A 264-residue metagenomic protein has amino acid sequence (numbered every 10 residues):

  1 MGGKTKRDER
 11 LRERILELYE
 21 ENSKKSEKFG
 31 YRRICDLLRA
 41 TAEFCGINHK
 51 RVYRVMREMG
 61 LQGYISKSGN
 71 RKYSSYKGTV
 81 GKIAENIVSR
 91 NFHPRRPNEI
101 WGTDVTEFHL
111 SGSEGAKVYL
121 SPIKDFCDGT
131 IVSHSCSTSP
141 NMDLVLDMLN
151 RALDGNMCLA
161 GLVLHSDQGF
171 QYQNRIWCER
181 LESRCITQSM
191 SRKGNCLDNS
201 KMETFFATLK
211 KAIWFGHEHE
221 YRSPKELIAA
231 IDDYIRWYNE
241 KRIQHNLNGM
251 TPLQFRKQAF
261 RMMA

Functional and structural regions predicted by a protein language model:
M1-R96, N195, L253-F260: Basic, flexible linker segments flanking DNA-binding modules in nucleic acid-interacting mobile-element proteins
K6, S75, S166-Q168, N174-W177 (+3 more regions): RNase H-like two-metal-ion nuclease catalytic core shared by retroviral integrases and related mobile-element nucleases
I15, I34, V52, M56 (+12 more regions): Mobile genetic element proteins and their domesticated derivatives, centered on retroelements and DNA transposons
K24, E43-F44, H93, S111 (+3 more regions): Conserved, non-catalytic sequence blocks in retroelement Pol enzymes and Pol-derived host proteins
R90-V132, T138-P140: An active-site-proximal beta-strand-loop segment
E99, T130, D147-L153, S183: Retroviral integrase
A116, S135-M157, V163: Active-site beta-loop-alpha junctions of metal-dependent nucleic acid enzymes, especially the RNase H-like/DDE
E182-I186, K210-A264: C-terminal domain-tail junction helix/linker
